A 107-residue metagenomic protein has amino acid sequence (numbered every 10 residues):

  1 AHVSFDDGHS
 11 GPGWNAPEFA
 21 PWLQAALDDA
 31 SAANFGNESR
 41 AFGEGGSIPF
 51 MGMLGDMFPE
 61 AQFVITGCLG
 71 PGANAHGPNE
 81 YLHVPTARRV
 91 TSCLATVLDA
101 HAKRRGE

Functional and structural regions predicted by a protein language model:
A1-A95, H101-E107: Metal-dependent amide/peptide-bond hydrolase catalytic core, centered on the "pita-bread" metallohydrolase fold
